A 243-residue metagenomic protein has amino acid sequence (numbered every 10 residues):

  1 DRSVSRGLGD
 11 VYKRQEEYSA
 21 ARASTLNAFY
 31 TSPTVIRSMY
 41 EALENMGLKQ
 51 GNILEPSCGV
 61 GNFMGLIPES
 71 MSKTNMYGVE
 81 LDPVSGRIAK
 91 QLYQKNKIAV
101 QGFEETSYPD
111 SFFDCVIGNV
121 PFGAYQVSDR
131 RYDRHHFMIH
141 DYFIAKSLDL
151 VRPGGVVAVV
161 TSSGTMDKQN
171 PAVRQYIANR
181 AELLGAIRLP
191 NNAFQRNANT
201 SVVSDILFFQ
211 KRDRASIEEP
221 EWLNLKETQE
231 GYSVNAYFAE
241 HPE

Functional and structural regions predicted by a protein language model:
R2-Y12: Single conserved hydrophobic/aromatic residue that forms the stacking wall/gate of nucleotide- or nucleobase-binding
E16-S24: Short glycine/proline-rich turn/loop motifs
S24-T31: Class I SAM-dependent methyltransferase Rossmann-like catalytic core, especially the SAM/SAH-binding loop
T31-Y125, F137, S162-G164, L207: Conserved S-adenosyl-L-methionine
M39, V79-P83, H136-Q195, V202-F208: Conserved Class I SAM-dependent methyltransferase catalytic core
Y125-D129, Q169: Conserved ATPase-coupling elements of RecA-like P-loop NTPase cores
R130-H135: Short glycine-enriched, charge-decorated loop/helix-capping segments at active-site entrances that position
R196-E243: Flexible, glycine-/basic-rich loop-and-beta segments that form/coincide with the SAM-dependent methyltransferase
